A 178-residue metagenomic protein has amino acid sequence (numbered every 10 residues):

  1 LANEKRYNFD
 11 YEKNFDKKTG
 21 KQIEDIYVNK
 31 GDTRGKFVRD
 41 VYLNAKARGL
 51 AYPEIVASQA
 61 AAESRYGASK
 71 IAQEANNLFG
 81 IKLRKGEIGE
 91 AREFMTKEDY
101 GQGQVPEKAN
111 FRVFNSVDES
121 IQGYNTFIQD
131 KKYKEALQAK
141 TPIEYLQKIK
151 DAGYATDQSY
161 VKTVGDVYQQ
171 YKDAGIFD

Functional and structural regions predicted by a protein language model:
N3-D178: Catalytic cores of secreted/periplasmic lytic hydrolases that degrade extracellular macromolecules
